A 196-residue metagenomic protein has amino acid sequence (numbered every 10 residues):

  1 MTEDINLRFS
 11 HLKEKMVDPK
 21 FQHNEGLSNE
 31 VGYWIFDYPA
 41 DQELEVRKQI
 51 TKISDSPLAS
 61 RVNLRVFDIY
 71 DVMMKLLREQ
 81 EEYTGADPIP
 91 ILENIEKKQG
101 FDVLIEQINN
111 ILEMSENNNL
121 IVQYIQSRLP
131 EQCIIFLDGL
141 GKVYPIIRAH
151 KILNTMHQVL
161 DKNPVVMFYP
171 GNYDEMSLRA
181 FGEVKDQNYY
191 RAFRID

Functional and structural regions predicted by a protein language model:
T2-P57, V62-L64: Glycine-rich P-loop/Walker A and Walker A-like loops and their local beta1-loop-alpha1 context in P-loop NTPases
D18-K20, N117-L129: A short, acidic, amphipathic alpha-helical segment used as a generic capping/interface helix at domain edges
G32-I35, I134, P164-V166: Residue-level preference for the first positions of well-ordered beta-strands
A40-E45, V72-M73, I111-E116, G141-P145 (+1 more regions): Short acidic, S/G/P-rich loop/turn micro-motifs used as interaction or catalytic elements
L44-I50, K75-Q80, P145-H150, M176-A180: A short acidic (Asp/Glu
R65-S115: Long, charge-dense
E131-I146: Conserved P-loop NTPase "ATPase switch" module shared by AAA+ and STAND
Y144-D196: Glycine-rich, aromatic-bearing surface loops/beta-hairpins
